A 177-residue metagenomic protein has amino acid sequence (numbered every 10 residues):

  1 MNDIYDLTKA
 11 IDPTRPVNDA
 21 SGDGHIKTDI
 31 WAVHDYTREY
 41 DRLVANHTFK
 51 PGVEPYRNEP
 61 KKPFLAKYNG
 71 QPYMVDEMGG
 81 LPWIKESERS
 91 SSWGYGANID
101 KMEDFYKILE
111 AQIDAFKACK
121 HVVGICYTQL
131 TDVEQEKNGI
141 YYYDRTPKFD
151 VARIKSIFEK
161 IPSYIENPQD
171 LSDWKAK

Functional and structural regions predicted by a protein language model:
M1-R145, R153-I157, N167-W174: Substrate-binding/catalytic cleft of secreted carbohydrate-active enzymes, primarily glycoside hydrolases
